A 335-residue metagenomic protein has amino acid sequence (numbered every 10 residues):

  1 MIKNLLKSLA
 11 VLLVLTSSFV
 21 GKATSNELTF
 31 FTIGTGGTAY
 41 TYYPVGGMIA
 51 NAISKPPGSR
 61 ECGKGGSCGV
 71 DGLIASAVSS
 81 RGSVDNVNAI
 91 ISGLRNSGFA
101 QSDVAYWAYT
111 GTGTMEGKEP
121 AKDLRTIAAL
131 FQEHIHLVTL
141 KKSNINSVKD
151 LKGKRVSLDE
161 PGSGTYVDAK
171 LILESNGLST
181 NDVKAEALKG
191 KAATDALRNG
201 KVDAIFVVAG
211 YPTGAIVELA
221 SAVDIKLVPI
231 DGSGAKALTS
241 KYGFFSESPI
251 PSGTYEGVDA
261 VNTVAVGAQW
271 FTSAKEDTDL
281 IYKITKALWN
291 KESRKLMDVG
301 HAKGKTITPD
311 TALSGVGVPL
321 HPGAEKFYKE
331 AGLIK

Functional and structural regions predicted by a protein language model:
M1-L9: Bacterial N-terminal signal peptides that target proteins for export
S8-S18: Bacterial N-terminal signal peptides
F19-S25: Sec/Tat signal peptide C-region and signal peptidase I cleavage site
F30-G65, Q132-N199, R294, S314 (+1 more regions): Bilobed "Venus flytrap"/periplasmic-binding protein-like clamshell domains and structurally analogous long
G63-K118, K191-A196, Y211-A220, A237-T239: Pocket-flanking alpha-helical
S102-V104, T112-G113, S143, S179-E276: Pocket-lining segment of extracytoplasmic ligand-binding domains
E116-L130, G253-N262: A structural signal for short loop-to-beta-strand junctions that line the ligand-binding cleft of periplasmic/secreted
A192, A209-A220, I225-L227, T278-K335: An extracytoplasmic/periplasmic, membrane-proximal ligand-sensing/linker region
